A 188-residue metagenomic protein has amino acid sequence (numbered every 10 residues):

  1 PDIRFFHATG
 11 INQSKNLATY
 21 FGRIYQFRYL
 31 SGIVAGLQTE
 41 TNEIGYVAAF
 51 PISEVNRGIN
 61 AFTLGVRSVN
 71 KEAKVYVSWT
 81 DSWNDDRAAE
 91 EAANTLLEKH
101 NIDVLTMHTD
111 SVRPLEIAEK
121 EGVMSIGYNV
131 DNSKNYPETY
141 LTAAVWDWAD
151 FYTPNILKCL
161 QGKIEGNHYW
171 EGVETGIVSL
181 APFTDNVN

Functional and structural regions predicted by a protein language model:
P1-N188: A residue-level marker of the well-folded mature domains of exported/periplasmic proteins
